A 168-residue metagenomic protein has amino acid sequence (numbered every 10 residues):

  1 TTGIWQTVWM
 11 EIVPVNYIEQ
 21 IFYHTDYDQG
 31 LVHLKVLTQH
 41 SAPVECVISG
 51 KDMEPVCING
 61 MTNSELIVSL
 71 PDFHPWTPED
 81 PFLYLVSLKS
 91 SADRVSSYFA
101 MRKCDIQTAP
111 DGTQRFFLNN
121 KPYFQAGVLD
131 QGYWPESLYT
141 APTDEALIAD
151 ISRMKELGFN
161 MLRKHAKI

Functional and structural regions predicted by a protein language model:
T1-K167: Secreted/periplasmic carbohydrate-active enzymes, especially glycoside hydrolases
